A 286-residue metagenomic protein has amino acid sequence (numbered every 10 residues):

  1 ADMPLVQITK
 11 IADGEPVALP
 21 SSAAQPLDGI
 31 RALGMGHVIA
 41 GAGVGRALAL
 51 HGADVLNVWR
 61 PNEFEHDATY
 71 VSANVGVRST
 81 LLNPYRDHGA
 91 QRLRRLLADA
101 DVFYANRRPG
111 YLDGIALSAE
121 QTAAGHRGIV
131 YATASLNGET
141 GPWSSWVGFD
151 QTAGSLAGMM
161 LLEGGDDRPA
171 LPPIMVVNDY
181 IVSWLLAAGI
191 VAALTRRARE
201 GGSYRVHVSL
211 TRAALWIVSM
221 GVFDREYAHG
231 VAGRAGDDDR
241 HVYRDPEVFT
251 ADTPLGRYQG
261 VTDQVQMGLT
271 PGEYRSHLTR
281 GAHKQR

Functional and structural regions predicted by a protein language model:
A1-F64, D87-A105, A119-G138, L162-E163 (+3 more regions): Acyl-CoA thioester-binding alpha/beta core of soluble enzymes
A53, N57-N83: Glycine-rich phosphate-binding loop and adjoining beta1-alpha1-beta2 segment of Rossmann-like nucleotide-binding folds
V75, T152-S155, Y227-R234: Acidic, Ser/Thr-rich peripheral helices and adjacent loops at domain boundaries
R108-P109, S135-L136, A157: Short glycine-/small-residue-rich Rossmann-like dinucleotide-binding loops
P109-D113, E139-T140: Short glycine-rich, flexible loops that bind phosphorylated cofactors or substrates
I115-A116, P142-W146: Conserved NAD(P)+-binding/catalytic subdomain of aldehyde/semialdehyde dehydrogenases
S145-D167: Flexible glycine/proline-rich, aromatic-decorated loop/lid segments
